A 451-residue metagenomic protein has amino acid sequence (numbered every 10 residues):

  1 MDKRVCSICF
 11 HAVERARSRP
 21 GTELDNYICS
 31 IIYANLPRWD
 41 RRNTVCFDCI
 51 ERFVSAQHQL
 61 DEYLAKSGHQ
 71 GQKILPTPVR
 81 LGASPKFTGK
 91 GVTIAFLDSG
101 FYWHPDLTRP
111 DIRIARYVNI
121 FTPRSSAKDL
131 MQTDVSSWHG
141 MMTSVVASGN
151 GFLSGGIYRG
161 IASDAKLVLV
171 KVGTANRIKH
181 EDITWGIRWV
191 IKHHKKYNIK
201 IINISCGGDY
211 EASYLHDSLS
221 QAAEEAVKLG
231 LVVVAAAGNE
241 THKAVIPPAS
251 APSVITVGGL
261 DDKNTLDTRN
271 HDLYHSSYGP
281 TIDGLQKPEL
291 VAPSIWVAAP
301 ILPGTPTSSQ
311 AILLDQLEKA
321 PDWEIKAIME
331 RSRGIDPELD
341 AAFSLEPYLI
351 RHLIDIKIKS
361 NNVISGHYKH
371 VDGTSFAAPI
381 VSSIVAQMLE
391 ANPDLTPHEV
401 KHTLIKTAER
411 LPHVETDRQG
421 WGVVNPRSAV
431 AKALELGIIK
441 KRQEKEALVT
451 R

Functional and structural regions predicted by a protein language model:
M1-W39: Short recognition patches in nucleic-acid-associated and regulatory proteins
F10, F47-I50: Cys/His-coordinated zinc-binding microdomains
G21-I32, L60-S67, G437: Short cysteine/histidine-rich metal-coordination sites, predominantly Zn2+-binding motifs
G71, P78-V79, S84-V146, K196-Y197 (+1 more regions): Active-site core segment of subtilase-fold serine proteases
G82-V118, D129-E181, N198-K200, S250-S253 (+4 more regions): Subtilisin-like serine protease catalytic core
D98, V118-N119, A251-S382, A386: Extracellular S/T/G-rich loop segment that most often corresponds to the catalytic His/Ser-adjacent loop
V172-S253, I282-L285, N362-A378, D417: Substrate-binding/access-modulating region of protease and related hydrolase catalytic domains
I199-N203, A342, E346-F376, E390-R451: C-terminal subdomain of the subtilisin-like protease fold in secreted/lumenal serine endopeptidases
